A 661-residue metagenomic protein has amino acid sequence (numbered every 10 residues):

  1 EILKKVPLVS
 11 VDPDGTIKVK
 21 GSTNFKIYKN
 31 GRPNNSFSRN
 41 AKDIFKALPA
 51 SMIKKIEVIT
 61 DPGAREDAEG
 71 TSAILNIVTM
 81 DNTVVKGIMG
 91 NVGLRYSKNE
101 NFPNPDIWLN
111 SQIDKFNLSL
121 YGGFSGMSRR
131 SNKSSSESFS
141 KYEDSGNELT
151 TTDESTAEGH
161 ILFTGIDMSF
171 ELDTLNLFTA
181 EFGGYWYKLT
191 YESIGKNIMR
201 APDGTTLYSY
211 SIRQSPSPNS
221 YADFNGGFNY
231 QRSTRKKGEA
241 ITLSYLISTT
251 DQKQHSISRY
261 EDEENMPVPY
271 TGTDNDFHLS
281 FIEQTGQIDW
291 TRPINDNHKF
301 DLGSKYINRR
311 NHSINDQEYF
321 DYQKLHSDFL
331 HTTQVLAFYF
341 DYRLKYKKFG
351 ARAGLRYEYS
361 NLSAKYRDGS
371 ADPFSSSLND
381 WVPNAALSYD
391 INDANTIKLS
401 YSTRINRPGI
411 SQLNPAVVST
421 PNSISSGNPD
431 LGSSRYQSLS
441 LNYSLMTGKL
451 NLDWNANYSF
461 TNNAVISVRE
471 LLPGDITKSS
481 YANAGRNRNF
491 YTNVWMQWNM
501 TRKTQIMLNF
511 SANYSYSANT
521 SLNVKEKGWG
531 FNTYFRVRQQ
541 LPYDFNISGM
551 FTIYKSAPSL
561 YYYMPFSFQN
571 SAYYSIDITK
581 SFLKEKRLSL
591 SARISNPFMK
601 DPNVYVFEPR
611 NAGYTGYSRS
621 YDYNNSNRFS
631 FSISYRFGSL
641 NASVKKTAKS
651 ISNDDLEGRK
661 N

Functional and structural regions predicted by a protein language model:
I2, A41-I44, V58, G70-V92 (+1 more regions): N-terminal periplasmic accessory domains that precede and gate Gram-negative outer-membrane beta-barrel machines
K5, V11, R32-T60: Short acidic/polar hinge/loop motifs at secondary-structure boundaries that mediate gating or recognition
I77-V92, N132, S136, T150 (+9 more regions): Surface-exposed extracellular loop regions of Gram-negative outer-membrane beta-barrel proteins
E100-N132, D144-S193, A222-F224, R232 (+1 more regions): Transmembrane beta-barrel wall of Gram-negative outer-membrane proteins
F163-Y187, R213-R367, D390, L450-Y458 (+1 more regions): Face-selective signature of the C-terminal outer-membrane beta-barrel domain
L279, S327-T333, P373-S376, I405-D453 (+3 more regions): Outer-membrane beta-barrel signature, preferentially recognizing the C-terminal barrel domain of Gram-negative
N361-S363, D393-S438, Y458-G474, P597-Y614: Surface-exposed extracellular loop regions of Gram-negative outer-membrane beta-barrel proteins, predominantly
F582-N661: C-terminal beta-signal and adjacent terminal beta-strands/loops of Gram-negative outer-membrane beta-barrel proteins
